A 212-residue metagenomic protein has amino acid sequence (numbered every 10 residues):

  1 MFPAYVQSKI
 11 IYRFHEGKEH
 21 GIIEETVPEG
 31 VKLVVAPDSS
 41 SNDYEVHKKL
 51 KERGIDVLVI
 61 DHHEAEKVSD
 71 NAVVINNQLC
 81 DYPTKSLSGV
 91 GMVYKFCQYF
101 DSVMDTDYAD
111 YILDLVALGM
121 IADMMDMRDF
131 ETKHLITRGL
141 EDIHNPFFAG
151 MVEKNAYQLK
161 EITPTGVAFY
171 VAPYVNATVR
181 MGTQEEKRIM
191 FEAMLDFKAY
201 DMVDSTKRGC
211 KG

Functional and structural regions predicted by a protein language model:
M1-L33, E52-G54, D101-G212: Hydrophobic helix-and-loop "lid/oligomerization" segment in the mid-to-C-terminal part of catalytic domains
S8-I11, K32-V35, D56-L58, A72-V74 (+1 more regions): Structural motif
H15, S39-S40, I55, H62-A65 (+1 more regions): Short, ordered loop/turn segments at secondary-structure junctions
G21, I60-D70: Short, glycine/polar-rich helix-capping loops at beta-to-alpha or helix-loop-helix junctions that flank or form
L33-K48: Phosphate/diphosphate-binding loops
P37, I60, A122: Active-site flanking residues adjacent to catalytic metal/cofactor-binding acidic residues
H47-I60, F96-V103: A short, gly/pro- and small-residue-rich
V68-A122: Short alpha-helices
